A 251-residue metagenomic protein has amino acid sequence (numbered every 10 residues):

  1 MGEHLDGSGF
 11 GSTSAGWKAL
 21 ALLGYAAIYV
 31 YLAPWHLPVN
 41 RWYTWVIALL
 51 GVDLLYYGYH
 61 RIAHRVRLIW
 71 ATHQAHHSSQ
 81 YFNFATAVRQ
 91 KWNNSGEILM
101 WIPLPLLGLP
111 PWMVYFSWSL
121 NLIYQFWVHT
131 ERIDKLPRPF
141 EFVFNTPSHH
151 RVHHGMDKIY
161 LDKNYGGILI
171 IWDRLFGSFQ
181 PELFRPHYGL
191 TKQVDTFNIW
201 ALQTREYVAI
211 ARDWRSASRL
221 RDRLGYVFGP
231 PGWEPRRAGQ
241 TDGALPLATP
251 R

Functional and structural regions predicted by a protein language model:
G7-W17, P38-L190: Membrane-embedded catalytic scaffold of the fatty acid hydroxylase/desaturase
G9-S12, L32, P147-S148, F176 (+4 more regions): Generic secondary-structure transition motif, activating predominantly at the C-termini of alpha-helices
I28-P38: Membrane-interface helix termini and inter-helical loops of multi-pass transporters
R185-R251: Cytosolic-facing loops and C-terminal tails of multi-pass membrane proteins
